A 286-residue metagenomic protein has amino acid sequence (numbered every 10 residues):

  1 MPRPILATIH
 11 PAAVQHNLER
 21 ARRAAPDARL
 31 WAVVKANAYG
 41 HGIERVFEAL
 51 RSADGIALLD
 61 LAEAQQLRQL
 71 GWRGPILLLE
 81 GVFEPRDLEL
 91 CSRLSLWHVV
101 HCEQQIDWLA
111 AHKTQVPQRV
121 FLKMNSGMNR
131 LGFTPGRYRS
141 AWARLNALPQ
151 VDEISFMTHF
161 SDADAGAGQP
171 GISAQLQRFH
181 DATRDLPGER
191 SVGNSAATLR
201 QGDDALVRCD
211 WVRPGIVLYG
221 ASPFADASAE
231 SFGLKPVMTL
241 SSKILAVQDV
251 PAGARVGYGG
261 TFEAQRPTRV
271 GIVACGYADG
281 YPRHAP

Functional and structural regions predicted by a protein language model:
M1-W97, E103, D152: A charged N-terminal "starter" segment
P2, A36-R51, S92-L94, I106-R119 (+2 more regions): Active-site loop/helix belt of alpha/beta enzymes
I9, G136-R137, G280-P282: Short, surface-exposed ligand-recognition loops at beta-strand->loop->(often short) alpha-helix junctions that present
G40-H41, P85, L131, Y281-R283: Loop/helix-junction capping segments adjacent to catalytic residues or to phosphate/diphosphate-binding pockets
I76, V212, G271-V273: Well-ordered beta-strand positions enriched in small/hydrophobic/aromatic, beta-favoring residues
V237-P286: Functionally critical, mid-to-C-terminal surface segments that flank or help form catalytic/ligand
